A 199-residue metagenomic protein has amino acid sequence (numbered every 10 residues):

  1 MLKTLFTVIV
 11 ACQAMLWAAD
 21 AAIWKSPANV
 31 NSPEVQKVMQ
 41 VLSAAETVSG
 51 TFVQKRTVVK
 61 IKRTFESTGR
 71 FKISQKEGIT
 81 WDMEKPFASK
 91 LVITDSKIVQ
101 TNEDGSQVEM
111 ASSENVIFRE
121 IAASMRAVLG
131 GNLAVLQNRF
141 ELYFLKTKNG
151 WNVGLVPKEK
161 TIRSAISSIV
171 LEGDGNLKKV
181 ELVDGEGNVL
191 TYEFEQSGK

Functional and structural regions predicted by a protein language model:
M1-T4: Positively charged n-region of N-terminal signal peptides that target proteins for export
I9-A18: Hydrophobic h-region of N-terminal signal peptides that target proteins for export in Gram-negative bacteria
A19-A28: Cleaved targeting-peptide boundary
A22-I23, E34, M39-A44, T51 (+3 more regions): Flexible, processing/modification-adjacent segments and terminal tails in exported/periplasmic/extracellular proteins
F52, I79-M83, I98-T101, V153-L155 (+1 more regions): Short hydrophobic/aromatic-rich beta-strand segments that constitute the beta-sheet cores of beta-sandwich/beta-barrel
S67-K72, L91, S167-L171, F194: Hydrophobic/aromatic beta-strand elements that line small-molecule binding cavities or substrate pockets in beta-rich
R70-R119, L190: An acidic-aromatic
L133-R139, K146-K199: Gly/Pro-enriched, hydrophobic low-complexity segments that function as extracytoplasmic propeptides/linkers
